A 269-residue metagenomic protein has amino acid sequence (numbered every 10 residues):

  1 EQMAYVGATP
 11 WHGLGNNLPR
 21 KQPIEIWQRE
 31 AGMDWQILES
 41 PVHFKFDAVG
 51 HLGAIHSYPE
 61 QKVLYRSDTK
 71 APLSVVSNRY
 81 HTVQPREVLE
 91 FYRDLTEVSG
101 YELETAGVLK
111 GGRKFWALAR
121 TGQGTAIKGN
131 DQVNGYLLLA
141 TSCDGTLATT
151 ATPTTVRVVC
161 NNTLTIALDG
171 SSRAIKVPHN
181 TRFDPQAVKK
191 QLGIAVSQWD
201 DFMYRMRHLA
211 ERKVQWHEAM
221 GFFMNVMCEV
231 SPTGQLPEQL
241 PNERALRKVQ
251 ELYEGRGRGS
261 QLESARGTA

Functional and structural regions predicted by a protein language model:
E1-L109: N-terminal low-complexity, intrinsically disordered segments
E1-V49, Q123-A269: Intrinsically disordered, low-complexity regions enriched in serine/threonine
P59, G112-R113, V133-N134: Short, well-ordered loop/turn elements at secondary-structure boundaries
L64, A117-A119, L139: Generic structural hydrophobic/aromatic packing signal, biased to beta-strands
T105-G124: Beta-rich nucleic-acid/ligand-interaction surfaces
